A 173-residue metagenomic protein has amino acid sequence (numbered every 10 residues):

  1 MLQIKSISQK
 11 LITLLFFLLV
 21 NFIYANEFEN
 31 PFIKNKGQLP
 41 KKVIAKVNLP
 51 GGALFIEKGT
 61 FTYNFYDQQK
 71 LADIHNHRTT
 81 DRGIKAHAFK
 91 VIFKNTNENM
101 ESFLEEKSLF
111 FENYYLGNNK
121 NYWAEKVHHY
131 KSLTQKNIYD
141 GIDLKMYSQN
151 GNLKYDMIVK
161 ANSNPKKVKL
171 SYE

Functional and structural regions predicted by a protein language model:
M1-F28: Bacterial Sec-dependent N-terminal signal peptides
L2, I23-E173: Extracytoplasmic/secretory N-terminal segments
